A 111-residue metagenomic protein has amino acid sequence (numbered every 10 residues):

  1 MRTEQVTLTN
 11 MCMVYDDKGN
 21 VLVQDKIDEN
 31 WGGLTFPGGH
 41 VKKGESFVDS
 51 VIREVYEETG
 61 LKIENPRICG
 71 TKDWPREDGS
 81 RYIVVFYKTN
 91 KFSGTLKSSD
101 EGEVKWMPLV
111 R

Functional and structural regions predicted by a protein language model:
M1-V21, P37: Conserved N-terminal beta-strand and adjoining loop/helix that marks the start of the Nudix/MutT-like hydrolase domain
Y15, K26-I27, Y56, P75: A generic structural motif
Y15-N20, E29-N30, K42, N90-G94: Short, charged/polar surface micro-motifs in flexible loops or helix N-caps
E29-G32, I83: A conserved beta-turn-beta hairpin within the catalytic core of GNAT-like acetyltransferases that forms part
G32-P37, P108-L109: A short, polar/proline- and glycine-enriched secondary-structure boundary/capping micro-motif
V41-E64, W74-R111: Unchanged
P66-G70: Conserved S-adenosyl-L-methionine
